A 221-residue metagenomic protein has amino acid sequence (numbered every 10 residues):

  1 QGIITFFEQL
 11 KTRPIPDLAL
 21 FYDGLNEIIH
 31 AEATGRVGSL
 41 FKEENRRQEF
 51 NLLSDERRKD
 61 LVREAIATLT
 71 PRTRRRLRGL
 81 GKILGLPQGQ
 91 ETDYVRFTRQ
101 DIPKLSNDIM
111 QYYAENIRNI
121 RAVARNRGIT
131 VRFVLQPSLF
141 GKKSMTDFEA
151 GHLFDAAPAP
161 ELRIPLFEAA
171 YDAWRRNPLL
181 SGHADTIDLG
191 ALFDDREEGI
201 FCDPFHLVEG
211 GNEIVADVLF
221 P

Functional and structural regions predicted by a protein language model:
Q1-L18: Membrane-embedded segments
P14-A19, T73, R125-R132, G182-D185: Loop/turn elements at helix/coil->beta-strand transitions in domains of secreted/extracellular proteins
P14-G24, H30-A31: Hydrophobic or amphipathic alpha-helical targeting/insertion segments
N26-R176, E198: Serine-dependent acyl-ester chemistry module
Y113, P178-D185, I200-P221: Histidine-centered active-site loop/cap adjacent to the catalytic His in serine esterases/O-acetyl transfer systems
